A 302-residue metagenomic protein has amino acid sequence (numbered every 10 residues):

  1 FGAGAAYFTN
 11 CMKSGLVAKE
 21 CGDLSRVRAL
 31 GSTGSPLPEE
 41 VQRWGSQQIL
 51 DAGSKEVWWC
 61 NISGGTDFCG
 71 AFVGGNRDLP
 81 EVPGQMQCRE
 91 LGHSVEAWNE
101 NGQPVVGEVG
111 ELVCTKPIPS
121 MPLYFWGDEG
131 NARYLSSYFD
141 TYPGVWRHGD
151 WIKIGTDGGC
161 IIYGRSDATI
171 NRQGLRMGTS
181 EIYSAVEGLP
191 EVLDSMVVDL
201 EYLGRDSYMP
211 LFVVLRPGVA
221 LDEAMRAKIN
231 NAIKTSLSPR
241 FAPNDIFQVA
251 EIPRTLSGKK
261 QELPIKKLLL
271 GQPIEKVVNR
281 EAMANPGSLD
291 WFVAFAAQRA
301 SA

Functional and structural regions predicted by a protein language model:
F1, G31-S35, G84-Q85, R172-L175 (+2 more regions): Hydrophobic alpha-helical scaffolding
F1-S14, R28-G31, C60: AMP-binding/adenylate-forming
V17-D23, I49-E56, N101-P104, G155-D157 (+2 more regions): Secondary-structure transition/capping motifs at alpha-helix termini and the adjoining loop/turn into the next element
R26, E191-D194, E251: Glycine-centered tight turns that cap/initiate beta-strands
R28-L30, L37-C160, S166-T169, I182: Conserved AMP-binding/adenylate-forming
W59, V95, S195, P243-I246: Generic structural signal for residues in well-ordered beta-strands
I118, L123, A132-S136, G144 (+5 more regions): AMP-binding/adenylate-forming catalytic core of the ANL superfamily
G204, T235-K260, Q272-S301: AMP-binding/adenylate-forming catalytic domain of the ANL superfamily
